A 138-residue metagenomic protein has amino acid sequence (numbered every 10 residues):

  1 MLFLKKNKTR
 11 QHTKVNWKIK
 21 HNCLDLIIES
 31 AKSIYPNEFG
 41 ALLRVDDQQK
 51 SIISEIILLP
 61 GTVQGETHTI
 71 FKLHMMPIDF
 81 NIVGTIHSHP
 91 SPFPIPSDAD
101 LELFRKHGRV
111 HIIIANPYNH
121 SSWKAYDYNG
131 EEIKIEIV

Functional and structural regions predicted by a protein language model:
M1-I82, S91-V138: Conserved beta-strand-loop surface patch within small alpha/beta domains used for substrate/adaptor or ligand engagement
